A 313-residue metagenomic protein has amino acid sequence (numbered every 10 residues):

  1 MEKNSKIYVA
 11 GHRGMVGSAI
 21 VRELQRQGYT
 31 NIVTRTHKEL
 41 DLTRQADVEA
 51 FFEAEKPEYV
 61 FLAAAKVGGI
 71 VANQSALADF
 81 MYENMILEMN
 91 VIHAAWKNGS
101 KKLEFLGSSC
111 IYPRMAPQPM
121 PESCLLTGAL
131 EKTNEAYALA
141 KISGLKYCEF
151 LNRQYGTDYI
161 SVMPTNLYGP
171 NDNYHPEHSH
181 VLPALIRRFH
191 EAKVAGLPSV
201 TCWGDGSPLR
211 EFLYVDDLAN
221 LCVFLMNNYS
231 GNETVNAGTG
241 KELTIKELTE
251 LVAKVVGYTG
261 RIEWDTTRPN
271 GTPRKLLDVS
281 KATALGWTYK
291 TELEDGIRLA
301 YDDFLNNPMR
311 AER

Functional and structural regions predicted by a protein language model:
A10-G11, M15, A19-Q27, E191-R313: C-terminal substrate-binding subdomain of Rossmann-fold SDR/epimerase-dehydratase oxidoreductases
Q25-A50: Adenosine-cofactor binding site in Rossmann-like domains, unifying the SAM/SAH pocket of S-adenosylmethionine-dependent
Q45-M85, K97: NAD(P)H-binding glycine-rich loop region in Rossmannoid oxidoreductase-like domains and their noncatalytic homologs
I70, F105-M120, A136-I142, Q154 (+1 more regions): Conserved catalytic-site region of short-chain dehydrogenase/reductase
M81, M85, T133-L145, H175-P183 (+2 more regions): Short-chain dehydrogenase/reductase
M89-N134: Conserved Rossmann-fold NAD(P)-dependent oxidoreductase catalytic core, especially the SDR/UDP-sugar
I111-P113, A136, I160-A184, P208-L209: Flexible, glycine-rich beta-alpha linker
K132-T165, A184-A195: Active-site Tyr-X1-5-Lys
